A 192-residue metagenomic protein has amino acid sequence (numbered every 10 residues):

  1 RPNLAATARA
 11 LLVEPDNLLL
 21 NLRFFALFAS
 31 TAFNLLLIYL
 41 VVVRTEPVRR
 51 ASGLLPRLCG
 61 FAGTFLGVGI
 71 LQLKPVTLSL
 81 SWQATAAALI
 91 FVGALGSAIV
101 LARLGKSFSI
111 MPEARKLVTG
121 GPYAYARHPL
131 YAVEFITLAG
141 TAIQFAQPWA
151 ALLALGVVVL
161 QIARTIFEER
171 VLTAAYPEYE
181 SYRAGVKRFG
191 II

Functional and structural regions predicted by a protein language model:
R1-M111, G140-I192: Membrane-anchoring alpha-helices and their flanking helix-loop junctions
L58-A62, R127-I136: Short hydrophobic alpha-helical membrane-embedded segments
M111-V133: Active-site-proximal inter-transmembrane loops
